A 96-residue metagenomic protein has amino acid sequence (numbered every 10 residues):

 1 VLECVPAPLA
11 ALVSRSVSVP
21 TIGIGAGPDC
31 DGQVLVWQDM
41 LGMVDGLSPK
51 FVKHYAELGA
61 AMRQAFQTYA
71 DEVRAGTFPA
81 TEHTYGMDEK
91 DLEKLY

Functional and structural regions predicted by a protein language model:
V1-V5: Catalytic beta/alpha-barrel core
P6-D31: Alpha-helix-loop-beta-strand connector modules within alpha/beta enzyme cores
I24-Y96: C-terminal alpha-helical cap/extension of soluble enzyme domains
